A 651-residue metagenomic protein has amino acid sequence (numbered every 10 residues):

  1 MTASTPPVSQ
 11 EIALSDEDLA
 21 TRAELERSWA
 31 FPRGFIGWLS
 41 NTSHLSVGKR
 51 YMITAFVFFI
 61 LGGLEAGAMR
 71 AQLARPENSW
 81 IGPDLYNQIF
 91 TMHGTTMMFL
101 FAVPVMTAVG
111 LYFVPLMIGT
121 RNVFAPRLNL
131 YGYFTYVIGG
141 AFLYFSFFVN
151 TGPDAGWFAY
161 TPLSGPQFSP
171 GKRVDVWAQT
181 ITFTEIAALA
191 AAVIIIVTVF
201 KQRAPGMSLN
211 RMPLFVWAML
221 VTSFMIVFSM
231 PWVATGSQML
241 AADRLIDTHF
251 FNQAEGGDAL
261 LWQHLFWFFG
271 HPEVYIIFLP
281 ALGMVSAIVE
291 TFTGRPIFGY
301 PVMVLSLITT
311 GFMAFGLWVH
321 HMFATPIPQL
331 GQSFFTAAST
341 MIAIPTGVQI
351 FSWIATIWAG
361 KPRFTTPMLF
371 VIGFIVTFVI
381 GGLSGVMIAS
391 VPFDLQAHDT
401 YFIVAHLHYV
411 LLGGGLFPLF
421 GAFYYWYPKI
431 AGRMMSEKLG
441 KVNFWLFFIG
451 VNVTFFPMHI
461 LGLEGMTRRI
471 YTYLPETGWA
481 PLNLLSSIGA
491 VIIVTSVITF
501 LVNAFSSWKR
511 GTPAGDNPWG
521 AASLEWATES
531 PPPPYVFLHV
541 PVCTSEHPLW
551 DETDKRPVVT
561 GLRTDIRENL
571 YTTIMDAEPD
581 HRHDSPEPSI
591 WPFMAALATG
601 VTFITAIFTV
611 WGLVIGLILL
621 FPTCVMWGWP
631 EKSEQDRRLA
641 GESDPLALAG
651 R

Functional and structural regions predicted by a protein language model:
T2-R651: Membrane-embedded and interfacial regions of multi-pass energy-transducing membrane proteins
